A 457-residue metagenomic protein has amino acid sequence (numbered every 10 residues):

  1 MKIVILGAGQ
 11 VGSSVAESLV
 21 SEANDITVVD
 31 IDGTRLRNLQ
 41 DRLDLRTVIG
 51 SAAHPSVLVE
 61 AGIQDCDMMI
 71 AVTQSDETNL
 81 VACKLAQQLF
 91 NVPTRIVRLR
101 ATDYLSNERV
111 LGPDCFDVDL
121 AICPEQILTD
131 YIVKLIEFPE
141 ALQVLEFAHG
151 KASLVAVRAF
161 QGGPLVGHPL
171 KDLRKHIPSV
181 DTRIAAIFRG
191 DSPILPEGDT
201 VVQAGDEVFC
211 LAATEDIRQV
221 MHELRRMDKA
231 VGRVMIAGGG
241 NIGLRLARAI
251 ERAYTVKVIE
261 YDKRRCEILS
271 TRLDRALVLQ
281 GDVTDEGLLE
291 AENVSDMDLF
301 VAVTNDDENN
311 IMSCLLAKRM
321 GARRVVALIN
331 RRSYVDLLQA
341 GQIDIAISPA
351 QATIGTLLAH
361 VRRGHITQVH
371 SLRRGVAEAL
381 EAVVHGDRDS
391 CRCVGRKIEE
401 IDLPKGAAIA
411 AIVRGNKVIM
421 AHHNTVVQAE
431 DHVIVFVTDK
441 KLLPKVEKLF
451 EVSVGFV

Functional and structural regions predicted by a protein language model:
M1-V457: Cytosolic regulatory regions of ion transport systems
